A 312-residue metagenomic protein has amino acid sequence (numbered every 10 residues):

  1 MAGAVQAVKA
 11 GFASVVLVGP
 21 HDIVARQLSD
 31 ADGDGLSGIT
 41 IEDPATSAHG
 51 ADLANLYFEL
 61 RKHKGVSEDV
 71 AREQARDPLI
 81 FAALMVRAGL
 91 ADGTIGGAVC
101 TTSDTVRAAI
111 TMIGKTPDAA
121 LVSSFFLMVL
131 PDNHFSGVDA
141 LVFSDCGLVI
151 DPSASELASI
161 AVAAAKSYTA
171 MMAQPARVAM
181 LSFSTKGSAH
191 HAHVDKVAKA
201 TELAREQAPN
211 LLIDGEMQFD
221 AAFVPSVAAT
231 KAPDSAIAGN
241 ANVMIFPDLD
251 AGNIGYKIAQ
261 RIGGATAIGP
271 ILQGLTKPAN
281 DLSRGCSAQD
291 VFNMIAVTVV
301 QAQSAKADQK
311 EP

Functional and structural regions predicted by a protein language model:
M1-A238, V243-P312: Anion-binding alpha/beta catalytic cores of soluble intermediary-metabolism enzymes, centered on
